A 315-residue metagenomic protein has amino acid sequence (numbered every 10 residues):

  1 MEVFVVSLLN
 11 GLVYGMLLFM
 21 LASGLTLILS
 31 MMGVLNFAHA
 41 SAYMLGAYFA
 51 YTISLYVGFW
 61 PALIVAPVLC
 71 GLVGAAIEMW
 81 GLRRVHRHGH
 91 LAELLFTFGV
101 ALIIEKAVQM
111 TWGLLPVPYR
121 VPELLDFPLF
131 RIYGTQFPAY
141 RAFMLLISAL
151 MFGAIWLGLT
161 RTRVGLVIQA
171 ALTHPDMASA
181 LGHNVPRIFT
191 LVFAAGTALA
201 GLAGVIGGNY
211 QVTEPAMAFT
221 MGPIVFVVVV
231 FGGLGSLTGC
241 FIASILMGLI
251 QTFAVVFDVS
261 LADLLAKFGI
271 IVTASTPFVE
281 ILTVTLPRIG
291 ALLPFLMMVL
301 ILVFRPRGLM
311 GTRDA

Functional and structural regions predicted by a protein language model:
M1-M20, F49, Y56-P61, H88-E93 (+5 more regions): Membrane-interfacial amphipathic/re-entrant helices at transmembrane-helix boundaries
V3-T52, E78-A92, D176, V229-T238: Single transmembrane alpha-helix segments in multi-pass membrane proteins
L9, M31-A76, W80, V85 (+3 more regions): Membrane-embedded helix boundary and interhelical linker motif in transport proteins
Y14, Y133-E214, L237-I242: Helix-loop-helix "hairpin" substructures at the membrane interface of multi-pass membrane proteins
M20, C70, P223-G248, P294-F304 (+1 more regions): Hydrophobic alpha-helical transmembrane segments of polytopic membrane proteins
H39-A42, Y210-G235, A243, L264-I270 (+1 more regions): Glycine-rich helix-loop "coupling/hinge" segments at transmembrane-helix boundaries in multipass transporters
G58-V100, A107, I242-M247, Q251 (+1 more regions): Alpha-helical transmembrane segments within multi-pass membrane transporters and channels
R84-R161, I188, F253, F257-A291 (+2 more regions): Transmembrane helix-bundle core of multi-pass membrane transporters and related energy-transducing complexes
